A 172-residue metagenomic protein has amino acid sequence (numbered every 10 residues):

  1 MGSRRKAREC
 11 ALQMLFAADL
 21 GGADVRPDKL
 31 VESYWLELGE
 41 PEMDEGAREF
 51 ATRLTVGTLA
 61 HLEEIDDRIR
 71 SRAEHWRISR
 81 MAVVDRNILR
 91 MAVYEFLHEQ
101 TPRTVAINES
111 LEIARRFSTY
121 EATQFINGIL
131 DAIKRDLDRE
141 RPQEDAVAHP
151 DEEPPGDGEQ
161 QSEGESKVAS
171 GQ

Functional and structural regions predicted by a protein language model:
M1-Q172: N-terminal interaction/assembly modules
